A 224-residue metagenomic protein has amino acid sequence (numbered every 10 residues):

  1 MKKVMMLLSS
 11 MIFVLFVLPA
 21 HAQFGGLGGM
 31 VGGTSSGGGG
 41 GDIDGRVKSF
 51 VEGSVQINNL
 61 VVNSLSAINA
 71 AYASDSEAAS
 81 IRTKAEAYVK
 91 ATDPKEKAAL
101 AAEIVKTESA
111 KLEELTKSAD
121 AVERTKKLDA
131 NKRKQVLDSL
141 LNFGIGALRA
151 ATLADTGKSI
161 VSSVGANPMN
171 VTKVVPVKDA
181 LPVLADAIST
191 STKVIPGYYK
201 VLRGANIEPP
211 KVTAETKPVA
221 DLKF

Functional and structural regions predicted by a protein language model:
M1-V4: Positively charged n-region of N-terminal signal peptides that target proteins for export
L8-F16: Bacterial N-terminal signal peptides
F16-A22: Sec/Tat signal peptide C-region and signal peptidase I cleavage site
A22-G38, K106, A110-A121: Extracellular, luminal, or virion-exposed ectodomains of exported proteins
Q23-P94, A220-F224: Immediate post-signal-peptide N-terminus of mature secreted/exported proteins
I68, A78-T125: Long, charged all-alpha helical bundle/coiled-coil segments in cytosolic proteins
A102-F224: Extended amphipathic alpha-helical interaction segments
